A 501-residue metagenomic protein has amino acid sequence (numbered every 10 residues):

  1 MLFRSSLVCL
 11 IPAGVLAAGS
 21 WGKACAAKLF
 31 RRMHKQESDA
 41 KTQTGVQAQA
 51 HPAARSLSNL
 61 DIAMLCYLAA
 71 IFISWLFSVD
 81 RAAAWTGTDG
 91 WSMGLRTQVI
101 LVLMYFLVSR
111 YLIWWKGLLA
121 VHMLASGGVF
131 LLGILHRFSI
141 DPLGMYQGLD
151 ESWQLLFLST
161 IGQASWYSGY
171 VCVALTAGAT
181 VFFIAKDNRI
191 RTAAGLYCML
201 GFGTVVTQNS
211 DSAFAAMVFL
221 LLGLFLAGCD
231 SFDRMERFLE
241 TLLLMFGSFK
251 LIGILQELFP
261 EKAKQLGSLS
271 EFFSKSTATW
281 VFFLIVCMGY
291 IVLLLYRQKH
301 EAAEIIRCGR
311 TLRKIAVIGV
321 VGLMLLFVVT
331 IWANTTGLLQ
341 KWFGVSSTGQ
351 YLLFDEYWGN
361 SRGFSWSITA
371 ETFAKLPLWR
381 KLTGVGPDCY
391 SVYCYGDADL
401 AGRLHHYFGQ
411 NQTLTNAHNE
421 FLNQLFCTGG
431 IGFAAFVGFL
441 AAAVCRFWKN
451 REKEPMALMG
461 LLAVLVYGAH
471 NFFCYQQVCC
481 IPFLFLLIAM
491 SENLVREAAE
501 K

Functional and structural regions predicted by a protein language model:
L7-S20, A63, L68-L76, L95-L107 (+7 more regions): Alpha-helical transmembrane segments of multi-pass inner-membrane proteins
C9-V99, Q256: N-terminal hydrophobic segments of proteins, predominantly signal-anchor/transmembrane helices of inner/organellar
G22-L29, L295-A302, L494-K501: Membrane-interface capping segments at transmembrane-helix boundaries
N59, G87, Q163, Y167 (+2 more regions): Membrane-interface coil-to-helix junctions
A83-T88, V206-D211, N471-V478: Membrane-interface helix caps and helix-loop-helix hairpins in membrane proteins
S139-L158, Q340-N360, L376-F426: Interfacial juxtamembrane loops and adjacent helix segments that form the catalytic/substrate-binding surfaces
